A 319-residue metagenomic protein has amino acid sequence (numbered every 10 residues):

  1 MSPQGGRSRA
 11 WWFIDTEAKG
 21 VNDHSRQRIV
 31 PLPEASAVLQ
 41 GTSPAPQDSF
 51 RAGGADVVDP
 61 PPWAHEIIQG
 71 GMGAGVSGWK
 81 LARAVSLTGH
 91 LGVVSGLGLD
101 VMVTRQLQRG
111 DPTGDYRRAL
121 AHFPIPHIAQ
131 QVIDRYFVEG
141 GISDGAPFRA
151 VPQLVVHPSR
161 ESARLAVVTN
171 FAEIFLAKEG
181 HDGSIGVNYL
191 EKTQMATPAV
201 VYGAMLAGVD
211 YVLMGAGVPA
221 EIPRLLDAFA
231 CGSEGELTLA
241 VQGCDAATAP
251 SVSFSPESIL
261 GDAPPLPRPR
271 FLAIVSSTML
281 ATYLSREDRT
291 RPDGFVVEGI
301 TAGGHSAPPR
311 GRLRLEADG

Functional and structural regions predicted by a protein language model:
Q4, H24-Q27, Q40, Q47: Low-complexity, intrinsically disordered or signal/transmembrane-proximal segments
G5-G6, G20, G41, G53-G54: Residue-identity detector for glycine
W11-W12: Tryptophan (W) side chains
D15-D23, E34, D48: Intrinsically disordered, low-complexity polyampholyte segments enriched for Lys and acidic residues
E17, L32, S36-S43: Short linear sequence motifs
R28-V30, A35, P46-G319: Active-site entrance/lid segments in N-terminal catalytic domains of soluble metabolic enzymes
